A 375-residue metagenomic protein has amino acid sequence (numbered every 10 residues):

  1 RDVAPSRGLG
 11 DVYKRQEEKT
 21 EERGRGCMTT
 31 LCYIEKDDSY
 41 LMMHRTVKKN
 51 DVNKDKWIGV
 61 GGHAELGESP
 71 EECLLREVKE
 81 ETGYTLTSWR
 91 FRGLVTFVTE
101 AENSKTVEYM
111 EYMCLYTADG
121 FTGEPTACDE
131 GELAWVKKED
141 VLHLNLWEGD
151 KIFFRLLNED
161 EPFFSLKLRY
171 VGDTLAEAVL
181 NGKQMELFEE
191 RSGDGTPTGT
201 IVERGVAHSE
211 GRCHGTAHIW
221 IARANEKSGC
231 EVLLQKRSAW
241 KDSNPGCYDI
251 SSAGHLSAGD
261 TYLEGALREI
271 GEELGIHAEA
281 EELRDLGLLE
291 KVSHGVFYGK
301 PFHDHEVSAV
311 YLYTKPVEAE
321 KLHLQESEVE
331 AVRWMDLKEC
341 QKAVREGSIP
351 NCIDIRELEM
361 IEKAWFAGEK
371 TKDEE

Functional and structural regions predicted by a protein language model:
R1-Y13: Single conserved hydrophobic/aromatic residue that forms the stacking wall/gate of nucleotide- or nucleobase-binding
K14-L31, Q184-K227: Acidic, metal-coordinating catalytic segment for phosphate/diphosphate chemistry, firing primarily on the Nudix
M28-T30, D38, E111-C114, G131 (+5 more regions): Change "...and in nucleic-acid phosphodiester-cleaving endonucleases..." to "...and in nucleic-acid processing enzymes
I34, L115-D119, W135, I221-R223 (+2 more regions): Short, well-ordered beta-strand micro-motif
Y40-E80, Y170-K183, V206-H218, A222 (+2 more regions): Conserved Nudix-box catalytic region and its N-terminal flanking loop in Nudix hydrolases and closely related
G83-E124, K138, C230, A239 (+1 more regions): Active-site segment of metal-dependent pyrophosphate-handling enzymes, primarily the Nudix hydrolase catalytic core
A127-M185, V202-G205, G246, S252 (+1 more regions): Nudix hydrolase/Nudix homology domain
